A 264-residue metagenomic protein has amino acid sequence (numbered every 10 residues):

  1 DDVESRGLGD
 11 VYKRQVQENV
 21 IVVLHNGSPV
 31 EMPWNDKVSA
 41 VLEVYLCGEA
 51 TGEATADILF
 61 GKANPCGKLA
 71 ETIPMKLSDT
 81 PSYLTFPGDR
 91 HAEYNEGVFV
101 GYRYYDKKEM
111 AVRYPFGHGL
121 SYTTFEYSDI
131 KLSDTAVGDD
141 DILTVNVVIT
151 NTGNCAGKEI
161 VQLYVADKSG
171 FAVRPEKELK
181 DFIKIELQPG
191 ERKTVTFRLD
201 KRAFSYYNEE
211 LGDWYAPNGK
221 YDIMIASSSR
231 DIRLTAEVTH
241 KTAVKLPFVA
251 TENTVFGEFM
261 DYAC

Functional and structural regions predicted by a protein language model:
D1-Y12: Single conserved hydrophobic/aromatic residue that forms the stacking wall/gate of nucleotide- or nucleobase-binding
S5, Y45-C47, T135-G138, D181-Q188 (+1 more regions): Short, contiguous acidic/charged loop-to-helix segments that flank catalytic cores in large enzymes
V16-V20, V38-S39: A short helix->loop->beta-strand "cap" motif at the edges of active sites that frequently abuts
H25-K158, Y164, P189, N218 (+2 more regions): Secreted, periplasmic, or luminal enzymes acting at the cell surface/secretory milieu
I142-T144, R192-T196, R233: Intrinsic-disorder/low-complexity, polar/charged segments enriched in Ser/Thr/Lys/Arg/Asp/Glu/Gln
N154-F171, K177-L179: Short acidic, flexible loop segments centered on an aromatic residue
F171-E209: Intrinsically disordered, low-complexity Pro/Gly/Ser/Thr-rich segments with frequent PxxP/GP/PP motifs and embedded
K201-F248: Terminal connector regions
